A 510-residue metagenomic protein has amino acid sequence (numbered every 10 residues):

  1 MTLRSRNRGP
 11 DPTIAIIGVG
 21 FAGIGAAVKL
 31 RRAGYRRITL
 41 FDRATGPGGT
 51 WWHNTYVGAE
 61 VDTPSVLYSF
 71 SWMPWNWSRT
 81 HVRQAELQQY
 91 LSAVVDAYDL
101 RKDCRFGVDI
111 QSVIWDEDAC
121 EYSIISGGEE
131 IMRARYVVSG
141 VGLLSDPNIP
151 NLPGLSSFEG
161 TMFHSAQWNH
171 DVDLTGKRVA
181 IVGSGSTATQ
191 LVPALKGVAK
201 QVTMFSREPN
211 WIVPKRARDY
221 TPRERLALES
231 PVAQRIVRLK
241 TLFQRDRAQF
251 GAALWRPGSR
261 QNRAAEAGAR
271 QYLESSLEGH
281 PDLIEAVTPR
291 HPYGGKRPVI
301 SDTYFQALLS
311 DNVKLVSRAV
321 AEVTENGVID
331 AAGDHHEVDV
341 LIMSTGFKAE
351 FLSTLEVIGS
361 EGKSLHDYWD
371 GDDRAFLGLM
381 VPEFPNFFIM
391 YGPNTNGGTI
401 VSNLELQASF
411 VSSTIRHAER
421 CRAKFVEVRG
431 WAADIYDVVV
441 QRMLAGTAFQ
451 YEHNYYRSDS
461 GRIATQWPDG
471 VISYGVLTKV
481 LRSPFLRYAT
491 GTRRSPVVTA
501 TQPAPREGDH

Functional and structural regions predicted by a protein language model:
R4-D11, F21, G25-G46, S139-Q271 (+5 more regions): Rossmann-like dinucleotide-binding core of oxidoreductases
R6-C104, R207, S275-G279: Beta1-alpha1 glycine-rich phosphate/pyrophosphate-binding loop at the start of Rossmann-like nucleotide-binding domains
I17, M132-L144, A180-V182, V328 (+1 more regions): Short hydrophobic core segments
W75-A93, P257-R263, P292-T303: Short beta-strand to alpha-helix junction loop
R79-L144: Feature captures the FAD/FMN-dependent oxidoreductase FAD-binding
L87-C104, R297-E322: Helical element adjacent to the flavin cofactor pocket in flavoenzyme catalytic cores
F106-C120, V316-A331: A conserved short coil-to-beta-strand element within the FAD-binding core of flavoproteins
W211-P214, L226, R374-A375, N386-H510: C-terminal, flexible cofactor-proximal segment of oxidoreductases
